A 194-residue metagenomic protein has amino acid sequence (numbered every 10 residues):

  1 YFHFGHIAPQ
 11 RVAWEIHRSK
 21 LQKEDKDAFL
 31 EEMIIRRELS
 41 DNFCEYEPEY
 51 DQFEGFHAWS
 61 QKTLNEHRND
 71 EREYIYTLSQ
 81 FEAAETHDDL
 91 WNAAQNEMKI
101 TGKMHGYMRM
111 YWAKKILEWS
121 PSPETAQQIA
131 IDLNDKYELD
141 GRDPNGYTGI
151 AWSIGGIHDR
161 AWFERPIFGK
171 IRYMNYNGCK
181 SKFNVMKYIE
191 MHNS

Functional and structural regions predicted by a protein language model:
Y1-H105, W162, G169-Y176: Gly/Thr-rich phosphate-binding loop signature of adenosyl cofactor/nucleotide-binding cores
K20, N193-S194: Short, flexible coil/linker elements and helix-boundary hinge sites characteristic of intrinsically disordered
E24-D41, K99-T148: Structured ligand/cofactor/substrate-binding pocket environments in proteins
F56-D70, L78-F81, A126-N193: C-terminal, helix-dominated tail/subdomain
A94, M110-K115, I154, N175: Active-site proximal loops enriched in glycine and acidic residues that flank catalytic Cys/His/Asp and coordinate
